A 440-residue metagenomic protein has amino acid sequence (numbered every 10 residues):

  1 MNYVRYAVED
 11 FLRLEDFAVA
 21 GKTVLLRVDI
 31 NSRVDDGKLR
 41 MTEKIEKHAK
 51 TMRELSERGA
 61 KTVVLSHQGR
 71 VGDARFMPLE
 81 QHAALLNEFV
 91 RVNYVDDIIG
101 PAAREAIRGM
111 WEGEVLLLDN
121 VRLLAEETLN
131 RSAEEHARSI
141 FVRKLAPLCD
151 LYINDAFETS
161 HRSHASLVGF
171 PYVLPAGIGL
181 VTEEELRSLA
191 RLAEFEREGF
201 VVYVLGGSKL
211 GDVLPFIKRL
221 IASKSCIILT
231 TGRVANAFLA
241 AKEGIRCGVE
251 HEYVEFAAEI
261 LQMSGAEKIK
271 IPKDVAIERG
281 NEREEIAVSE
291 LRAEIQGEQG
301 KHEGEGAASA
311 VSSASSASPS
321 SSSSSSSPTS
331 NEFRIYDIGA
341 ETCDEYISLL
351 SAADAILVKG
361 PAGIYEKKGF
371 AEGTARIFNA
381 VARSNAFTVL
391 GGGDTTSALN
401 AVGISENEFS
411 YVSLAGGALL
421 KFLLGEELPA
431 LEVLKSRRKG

Functional and structural regions predicted by a protein language model:
M1-A308, S326-G440: Active-site loop-to-helix "anion-binding N-cap" substructures in soluble metabolic enzymes
K301, V311-S320: Targeting/processing segments of secretory and organellar proteins
